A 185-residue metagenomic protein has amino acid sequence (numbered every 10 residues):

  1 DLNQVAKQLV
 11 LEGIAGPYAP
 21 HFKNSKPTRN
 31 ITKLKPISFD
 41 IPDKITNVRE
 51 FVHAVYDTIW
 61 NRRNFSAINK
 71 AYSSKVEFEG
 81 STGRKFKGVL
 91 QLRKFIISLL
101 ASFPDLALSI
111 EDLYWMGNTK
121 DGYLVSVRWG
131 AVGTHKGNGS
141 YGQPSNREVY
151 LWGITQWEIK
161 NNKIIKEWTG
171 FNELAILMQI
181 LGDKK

Functional and structural regions predicted by a protein language model:
D1-K185: C-terminal and inter-domain tail/linker signature
